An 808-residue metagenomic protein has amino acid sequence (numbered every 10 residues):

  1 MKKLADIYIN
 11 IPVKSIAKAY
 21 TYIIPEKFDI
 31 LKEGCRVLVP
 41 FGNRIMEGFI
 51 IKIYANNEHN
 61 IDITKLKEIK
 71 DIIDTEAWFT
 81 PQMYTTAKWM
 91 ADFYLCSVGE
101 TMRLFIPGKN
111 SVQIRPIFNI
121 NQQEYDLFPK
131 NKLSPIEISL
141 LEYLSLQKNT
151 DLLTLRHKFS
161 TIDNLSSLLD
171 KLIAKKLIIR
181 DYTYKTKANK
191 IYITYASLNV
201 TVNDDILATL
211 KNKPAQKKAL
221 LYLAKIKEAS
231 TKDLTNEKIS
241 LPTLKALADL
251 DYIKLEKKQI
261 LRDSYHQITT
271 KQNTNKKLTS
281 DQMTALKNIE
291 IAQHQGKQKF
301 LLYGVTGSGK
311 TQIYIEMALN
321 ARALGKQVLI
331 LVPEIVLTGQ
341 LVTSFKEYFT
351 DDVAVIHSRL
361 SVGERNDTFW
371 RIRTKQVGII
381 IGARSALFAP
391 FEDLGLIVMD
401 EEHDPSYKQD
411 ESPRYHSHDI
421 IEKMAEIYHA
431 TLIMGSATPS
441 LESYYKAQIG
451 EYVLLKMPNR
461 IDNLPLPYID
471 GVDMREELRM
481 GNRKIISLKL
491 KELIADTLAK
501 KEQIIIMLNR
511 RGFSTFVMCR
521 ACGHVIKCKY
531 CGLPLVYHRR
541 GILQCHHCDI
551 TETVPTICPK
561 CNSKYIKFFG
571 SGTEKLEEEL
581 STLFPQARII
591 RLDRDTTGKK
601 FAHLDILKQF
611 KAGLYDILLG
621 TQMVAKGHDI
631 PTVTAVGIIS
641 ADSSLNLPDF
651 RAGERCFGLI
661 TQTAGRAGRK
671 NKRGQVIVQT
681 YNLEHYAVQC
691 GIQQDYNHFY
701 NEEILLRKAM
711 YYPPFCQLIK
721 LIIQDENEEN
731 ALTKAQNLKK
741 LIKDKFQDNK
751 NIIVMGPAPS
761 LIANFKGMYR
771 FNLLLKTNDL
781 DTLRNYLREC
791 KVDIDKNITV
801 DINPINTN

Functional and structural regions predicted by a protein language model:
M1-I380, L387-S436, Q448-L464, L774 (+1 more regions): Accessory, non-ATPase domains that flank or precede helicase/AAA+ motor cores in DNA-metabolism machines
P40-N43, E334, M710-Y712, I762-N764: AMP-binding (ANL) adenylation modules
N273-T279, M283-K287, Q295-L732, K740 (+4 more regions): Inter-lobe coupling/hinge segments of SF2-like helicase ATPases
F699-A709, Q747-L761: Short amphipathic beta-strand starts and helix->beta connectors
L732-M755: Short amphipathic alpha-helix segments
V754-K766, T799-N808: Short proline/glycine- and acidic-rich turn/helix-capping motifs at secondary-structure junctions
K766-M768, L787: C-terminal effector/interaction modules appended to NTPase cores
